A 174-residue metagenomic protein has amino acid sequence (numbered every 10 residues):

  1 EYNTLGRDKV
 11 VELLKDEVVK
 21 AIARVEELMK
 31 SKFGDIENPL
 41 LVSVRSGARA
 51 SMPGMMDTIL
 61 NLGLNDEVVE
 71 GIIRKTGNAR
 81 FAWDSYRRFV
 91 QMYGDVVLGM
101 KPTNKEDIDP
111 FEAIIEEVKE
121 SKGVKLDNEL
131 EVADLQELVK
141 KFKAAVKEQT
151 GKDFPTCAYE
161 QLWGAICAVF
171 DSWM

Functional and structural regions predicted by a protein language model:
E1-M174: Nucleotide/phosphate-binding sheet-loop regions of phosphoryl- and nucleotidyl-transfer enzymes
